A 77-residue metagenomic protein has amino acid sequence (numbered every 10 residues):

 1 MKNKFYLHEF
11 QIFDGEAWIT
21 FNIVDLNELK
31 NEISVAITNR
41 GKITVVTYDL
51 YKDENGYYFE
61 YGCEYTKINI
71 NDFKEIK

Functional and structural regions predicted by a protein language model:
M1-K4, K74-K77: Short intrinsically disordered terminal tails
K4-G15: Short aromatic-glycine-(Arg/Gly/Cys) micro-motifs in beta-strand/loop hairpins
F13-I70: Acidic, low-complexity, intrinsically disordered interaction modules
